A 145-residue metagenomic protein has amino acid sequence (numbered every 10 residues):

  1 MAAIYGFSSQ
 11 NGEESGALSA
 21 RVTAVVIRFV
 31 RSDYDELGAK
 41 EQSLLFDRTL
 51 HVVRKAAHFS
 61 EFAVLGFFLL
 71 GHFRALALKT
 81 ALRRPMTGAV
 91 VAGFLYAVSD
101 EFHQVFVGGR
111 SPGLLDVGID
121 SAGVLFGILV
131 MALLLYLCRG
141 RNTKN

Functional and structural regions predicted by a protein language model:
M1-A63, F67: "…centered on the first transmembrane helix and the immediately adjacent amphipathic helix/loop
M1-I4, P85-V105: Small-polar-interrupted transmembrane alpha-helices in polytopic inner-membrane proteins
L50-R54, Y96, P112: Catalytic tyrosine of NAD(P)H-dependent dehydrogenase/reductases that use a Tyr as the general acid/base
K55, F59, A81, P85-A89 (+2 more regions): Residue-level signature of transmembrane alpha-helical entry/exit and packing/kink sites in multi-pass membrane
F59-L76, A122-C138: Membrane-interfacial alpha-helical segments at the cytosolic side of multi-pass membrane proteins
V64, T87, V91-V98, G118 (+2 more regions): Hydrophobic, lipid-facing residues on alpha-helical transmembrane segments of integral membrane proteins
A97-S121: Interfacial helix-loop-helix junctions of multi-pass membrane proteins
R141-N145: Short, charged juxtamembrane terminal tails flanking transmembrane helices
